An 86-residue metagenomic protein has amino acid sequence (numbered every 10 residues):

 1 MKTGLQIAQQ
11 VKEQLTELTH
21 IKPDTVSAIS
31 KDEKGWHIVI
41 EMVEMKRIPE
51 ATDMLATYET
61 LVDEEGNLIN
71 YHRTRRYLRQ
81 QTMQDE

Functional and structural regions predicted by a protein language model:
M1-I29: Short, non-transmembrane alpha-helical segments in secretory-pathway proteins
I7-Q10, T19, V39-V43, R47-P49 (+1 more regions): Generic alpha-helix detector with strongest preference for long hydrophobic helices that associate with membranes
Q10-Q14, K31, E59-T60, L68: Functionally constrained cores in energy, signaling, and assembly domains
S27-T60: Exposed beta-strand-loop-beta-strand "reactive/processing" segments of non-cytosolic proteins
H37-E41, E64, L68, Q80: Alpha-helix boundary/capping detector
E50-R76: A short, surface-exposed beta-strand/turn
R79-E86: A short, polar/charged loop-to-alpha-helix boundary motif
